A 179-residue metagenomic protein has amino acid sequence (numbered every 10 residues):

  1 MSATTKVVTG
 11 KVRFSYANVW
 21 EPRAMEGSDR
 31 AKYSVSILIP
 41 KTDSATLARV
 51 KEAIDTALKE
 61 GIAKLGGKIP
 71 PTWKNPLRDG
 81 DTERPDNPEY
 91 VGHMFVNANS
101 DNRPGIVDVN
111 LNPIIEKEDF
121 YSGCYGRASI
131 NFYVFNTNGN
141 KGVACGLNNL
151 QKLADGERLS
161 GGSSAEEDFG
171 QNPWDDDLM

Functional and structural regions predicted by a protein language model:
M1-F95: OB-fold ssDNA-binding interfaces and closely related basic DNA-contact patches used across DNA replication/repair
P22, A45-L47, P104-I106, L153-G161: Residues in flexible loops and secondary-structure boundaries
D29, D43, D55, D79-D81 (+7 more regions): Acidic-enriched, low-complexity/disordered segments with a strong bias for Aspartate over Glutamate
S36-L38, N97-N99, Q151-L153: Residues in well-ordered beta-strands of folded domains
E60-G139: Structured, beta-strand-rich domain cores that present glycine/charged loop surfaces used to bind extended ligands
N112-M179: Compact mixed alphabeta submodule
